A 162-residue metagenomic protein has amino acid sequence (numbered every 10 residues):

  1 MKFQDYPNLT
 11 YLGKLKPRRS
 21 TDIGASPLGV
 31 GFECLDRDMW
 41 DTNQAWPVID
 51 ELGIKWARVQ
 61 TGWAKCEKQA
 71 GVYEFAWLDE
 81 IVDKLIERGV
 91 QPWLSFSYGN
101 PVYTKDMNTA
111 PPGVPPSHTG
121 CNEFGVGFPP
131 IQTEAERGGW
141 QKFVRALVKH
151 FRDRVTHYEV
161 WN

Functional and structural regions predicted by a protein language model:
K2-D5: Eukaryotic acidic, serine/proline-rich intrinsically disordered low-complexity regions that function as flexible
P7, Y11-L12, P17-R19, N43-L52 (+1 more regions): Aromatic-lined substrate-binding rim segments of carbohydrate-active enzymes
G13-D38: An acidic-aromatic substrate-binding cleft motif
V30-F32, V59, V160: Conserved beta-strand positions
S97-Y98, V160-N162: Short, well-ordered beta-to-alpha junction loops that form the rim of enzyme active sites and present histidine/acidic
